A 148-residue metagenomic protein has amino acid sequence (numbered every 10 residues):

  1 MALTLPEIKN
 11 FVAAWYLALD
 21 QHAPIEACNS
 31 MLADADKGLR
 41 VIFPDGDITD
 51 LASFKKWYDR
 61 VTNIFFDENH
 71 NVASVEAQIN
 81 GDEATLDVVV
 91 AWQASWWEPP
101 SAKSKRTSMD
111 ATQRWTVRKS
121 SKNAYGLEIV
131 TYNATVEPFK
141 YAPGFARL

Functional and structural regions predicted by a protein language model:
M1-D34, V41, I48, D82 (+1 more regions): Short, low-complexity N-terminal intrinsically disordered segments enriched in polar/charged residues
E7, F11, S53, M109: Soluble or luminal CAZymes and related metallo-dependent hydrolases
I25-G81: A solvent-exposed, acidic/Ser-Thr-rich amphipathic alpha-helical stretch
K56-L148: A beta-strand edge to alpha-helix "cap/lid" segment located at domain peripheries
